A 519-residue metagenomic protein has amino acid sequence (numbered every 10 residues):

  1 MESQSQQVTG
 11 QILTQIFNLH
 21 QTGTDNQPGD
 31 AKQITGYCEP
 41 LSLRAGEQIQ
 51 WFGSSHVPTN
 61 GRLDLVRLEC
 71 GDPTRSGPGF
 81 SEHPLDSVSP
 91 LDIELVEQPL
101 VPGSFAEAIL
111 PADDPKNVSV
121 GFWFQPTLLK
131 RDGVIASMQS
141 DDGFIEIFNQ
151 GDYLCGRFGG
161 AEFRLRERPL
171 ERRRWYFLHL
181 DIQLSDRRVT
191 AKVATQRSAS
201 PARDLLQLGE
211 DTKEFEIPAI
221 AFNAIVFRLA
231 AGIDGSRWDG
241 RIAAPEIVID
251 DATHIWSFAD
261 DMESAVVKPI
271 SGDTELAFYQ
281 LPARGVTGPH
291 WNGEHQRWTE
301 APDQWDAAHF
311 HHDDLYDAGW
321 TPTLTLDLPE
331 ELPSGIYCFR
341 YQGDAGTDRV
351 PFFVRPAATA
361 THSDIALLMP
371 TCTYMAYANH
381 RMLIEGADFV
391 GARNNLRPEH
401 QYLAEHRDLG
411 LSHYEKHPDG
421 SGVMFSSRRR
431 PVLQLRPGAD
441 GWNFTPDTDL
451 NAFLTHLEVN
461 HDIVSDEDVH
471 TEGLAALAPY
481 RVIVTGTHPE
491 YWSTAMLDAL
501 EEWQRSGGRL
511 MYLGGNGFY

Functional and structural regions predicted by a protein language model:
Q6-Q33: Proline/serine/threonine-rich low-complexity linkers at boundaries of modular beta-sandwich domains
C38-L43: Short beta-strand segments of immunoglobulin-like
A45-Q50, C70, T74-E294: Extracellular glycan-associated modules
W51, I182, W320-L332, V354: Short, hydrophobic beta-strand segments
P58, L68, G285-Y316, G346-A476: Aromatic-Pro/Gly-enriched surface loop or interdomain linker that acts as a lid/target-recognition segment
V88-S104, Q304-T325: Aromatic sugar-binding surface patches on proteins that engage polysaccharides or sugar-phosphate polymers
D313-Y316, T325-D327, E331-P333, A439-Y519: Helical hinge/lid and interdomain linker segments adjacent to catalytic or ligand-binding clefts that mediate domain
G335-Y341: Short, aromatic- and glycine-rich surface loops/edge beta-strands on solvent-exposed regions
